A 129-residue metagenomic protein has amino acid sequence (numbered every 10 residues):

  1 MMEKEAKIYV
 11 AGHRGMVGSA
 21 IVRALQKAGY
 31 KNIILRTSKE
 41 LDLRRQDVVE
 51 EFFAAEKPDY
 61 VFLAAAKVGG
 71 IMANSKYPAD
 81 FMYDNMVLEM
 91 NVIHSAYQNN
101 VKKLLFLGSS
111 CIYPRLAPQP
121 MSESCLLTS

Functional and structural regions predicted by a protein language model:
M1-S129: N-terminal Rossmann-like NAD(P)+-binding domain of SDR-like oxidoreductases, especially those catalyzing
